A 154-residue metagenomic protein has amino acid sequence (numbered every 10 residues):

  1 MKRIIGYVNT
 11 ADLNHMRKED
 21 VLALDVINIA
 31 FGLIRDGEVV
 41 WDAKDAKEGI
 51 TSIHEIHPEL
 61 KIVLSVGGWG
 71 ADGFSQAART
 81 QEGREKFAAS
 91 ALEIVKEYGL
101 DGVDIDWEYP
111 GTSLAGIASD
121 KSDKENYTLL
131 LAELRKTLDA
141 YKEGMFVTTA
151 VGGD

Functional and structural regions predicted by a protein language model:
M1-V95, T112, S122, E133: Glycan-recognition patch characteristic of GH18 chitinases/ENGases and related GlcNAc/peptidoglycan-binding proteins
R3-N9, K124-D154: Aromatic-lined carbohydrate-recognition surfaces of secreted/lumenal glycan-active proteins
L60, D101-V103, M145-V147: Residue-level recognition of the N-termini of beta-strands and the immediately preceding loop/turn
S65, D104, T148-A150: Outer-envelope exported proteins of Gram-negative bacteria
V95-G99, L138: Structural motif corresponding to the C-terminal cap of alpha-helices
V103-P110: Mobile, glycine-rich extracellular loop/lid and propeptide segments that shape or gate substrate/ligand access
G116-E125: Glycine-rich tight-turn/loop motif centered on a GG-T
